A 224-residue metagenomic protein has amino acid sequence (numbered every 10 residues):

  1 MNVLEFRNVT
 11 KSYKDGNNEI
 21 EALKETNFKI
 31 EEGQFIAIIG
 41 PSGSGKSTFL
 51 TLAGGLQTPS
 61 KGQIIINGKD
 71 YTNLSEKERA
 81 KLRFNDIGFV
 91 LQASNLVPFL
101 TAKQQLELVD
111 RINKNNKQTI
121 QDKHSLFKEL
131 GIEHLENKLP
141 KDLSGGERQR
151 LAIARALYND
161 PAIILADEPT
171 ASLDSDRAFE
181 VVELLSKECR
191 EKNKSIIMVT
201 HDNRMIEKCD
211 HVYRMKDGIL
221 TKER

Functional and structural regions predicted by a protein language model:
K14-G16, E107-I120, E129: ABC-type ATPase nucleotide-binding domains, specifically the catalytic core motifs of the NBD
G54: Helix-to-loop junction immediately C-terminal to a conserved catalytic motif
G62-D70: Conserved ABC transporter NBD signature motif
L100-E107: Short coil-to-helix segment of the ABC ATPase nucleotide-binding domain corresponding to the Q-loop/switch region
L139-L143, E147: Conserved ABC ATPase signature
Y158-A162: A short, proline-enriched helix->beta-strand linker immediately N-terminal to the Walker B motif in ABC-type P-loop
I164-D167: Catalytic Walker B motif of ABC-type/P-loop ATPase nucleotide-binding domains
